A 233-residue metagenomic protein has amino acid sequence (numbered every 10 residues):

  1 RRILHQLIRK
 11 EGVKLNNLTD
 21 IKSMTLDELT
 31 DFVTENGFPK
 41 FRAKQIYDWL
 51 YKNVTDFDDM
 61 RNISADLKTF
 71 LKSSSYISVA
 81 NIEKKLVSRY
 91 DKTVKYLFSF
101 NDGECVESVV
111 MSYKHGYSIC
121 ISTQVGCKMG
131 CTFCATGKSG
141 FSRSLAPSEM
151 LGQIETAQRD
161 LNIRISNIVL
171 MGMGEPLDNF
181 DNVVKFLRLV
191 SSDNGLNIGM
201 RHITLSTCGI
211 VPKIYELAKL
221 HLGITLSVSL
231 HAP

Functional and structural regions predicted by a protein language model:
R1-R2, R9: Basic polycationic patches enriched in arginine
L7-Y117: Flexible, acidic/Gly-rich N-terminal and inter-domain linker regions that tether and position cofactor-handling modules
E104-G223: Conserved Radical SAM active-site core
